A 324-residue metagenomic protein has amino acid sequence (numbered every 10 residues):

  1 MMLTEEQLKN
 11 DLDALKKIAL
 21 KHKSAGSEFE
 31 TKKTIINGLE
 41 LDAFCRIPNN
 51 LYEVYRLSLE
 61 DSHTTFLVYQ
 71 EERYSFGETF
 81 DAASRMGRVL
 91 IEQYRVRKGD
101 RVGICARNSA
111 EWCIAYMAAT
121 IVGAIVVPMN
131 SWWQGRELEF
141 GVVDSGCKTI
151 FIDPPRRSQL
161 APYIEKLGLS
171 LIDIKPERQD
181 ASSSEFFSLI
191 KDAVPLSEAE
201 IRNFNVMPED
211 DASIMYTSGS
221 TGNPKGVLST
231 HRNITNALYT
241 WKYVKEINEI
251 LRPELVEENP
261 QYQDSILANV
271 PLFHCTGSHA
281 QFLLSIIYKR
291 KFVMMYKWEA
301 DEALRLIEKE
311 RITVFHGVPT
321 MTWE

Functional and structural regions predicted by a protein language model:
S27-N37, Y52-S75, Q93: AMP-dependent adenylate-forming
K32, E71, P155-P208, T235: ANL superfamily adenylate-forming
A43-I47, H63-M117, Q134-E139: Conserved AMP-binding/adenylate-forming core of the ANL superfamily
H63, V194-Y216, N223, P253 (+1 more regions): Conserved pre-ATP/AMP-binding loop-to-beta segment of ANL
S75-G77, A212-T240: Conserved AMP-binding A3 loop
G103-C105, W112, Y116, T120-F151 (+3 more regions): Short beta-strand->loop structural element characteristic of the AMP-binding/adenylate-forming
R107, I152-A161, V270, Y296-D301 (+1 more regions): Adenylate-forming
T235-S265, F273-V314: Conserved AMP-binding/adenylation subdomain of ANL enzymes
